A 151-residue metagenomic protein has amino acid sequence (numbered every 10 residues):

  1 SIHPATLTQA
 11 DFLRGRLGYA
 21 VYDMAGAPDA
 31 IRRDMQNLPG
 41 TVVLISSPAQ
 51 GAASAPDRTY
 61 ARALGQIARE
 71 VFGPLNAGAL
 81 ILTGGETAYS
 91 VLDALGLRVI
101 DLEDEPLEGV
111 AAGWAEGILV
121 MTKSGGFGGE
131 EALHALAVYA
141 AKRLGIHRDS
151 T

Functional and structural regions predicted by a protein language model:
S1-T151: Active-site catalytic microenvironments in core metabolic enzymes, especially phosphate/sugar-handling
